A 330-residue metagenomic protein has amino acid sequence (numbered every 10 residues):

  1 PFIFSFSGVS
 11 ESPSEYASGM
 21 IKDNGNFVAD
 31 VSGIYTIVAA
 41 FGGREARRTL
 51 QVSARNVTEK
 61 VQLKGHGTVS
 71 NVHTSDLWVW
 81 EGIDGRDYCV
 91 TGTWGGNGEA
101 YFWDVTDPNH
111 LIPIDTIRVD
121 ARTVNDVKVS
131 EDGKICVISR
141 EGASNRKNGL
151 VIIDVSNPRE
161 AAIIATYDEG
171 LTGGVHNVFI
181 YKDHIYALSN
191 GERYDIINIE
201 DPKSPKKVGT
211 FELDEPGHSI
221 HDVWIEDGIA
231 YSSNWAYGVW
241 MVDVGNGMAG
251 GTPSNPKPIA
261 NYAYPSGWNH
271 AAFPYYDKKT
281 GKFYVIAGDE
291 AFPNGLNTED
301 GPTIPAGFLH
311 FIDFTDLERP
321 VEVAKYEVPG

Functional and structural regions predicted by a protein language model:
P1-V57: Extracytoplasmic soluble-region selector
G33-I34, R47-G330: Feature marking well-ordered beta-strand scaffolds used for ligand recognition
